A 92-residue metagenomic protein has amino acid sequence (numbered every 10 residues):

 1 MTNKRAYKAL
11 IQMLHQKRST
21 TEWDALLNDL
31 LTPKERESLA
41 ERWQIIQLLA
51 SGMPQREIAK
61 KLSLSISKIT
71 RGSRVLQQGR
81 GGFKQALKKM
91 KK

Functional and structural regions predicted by a protein language model:
M1-H15: General nucleic-acid-binding
E22-E41: Short, Lys/Arg-enriched anionic-surface-contact patches
L39-M53: Short, amphipathic alpha-helical "recognition" segments used to contact nucleic acids or chromatin
E57-L62: Short alpha-helical "recognition helix" segments of helix-turn-helix
S73-L87: Short, solvent-exposed alpha-helical "recognition" segments
